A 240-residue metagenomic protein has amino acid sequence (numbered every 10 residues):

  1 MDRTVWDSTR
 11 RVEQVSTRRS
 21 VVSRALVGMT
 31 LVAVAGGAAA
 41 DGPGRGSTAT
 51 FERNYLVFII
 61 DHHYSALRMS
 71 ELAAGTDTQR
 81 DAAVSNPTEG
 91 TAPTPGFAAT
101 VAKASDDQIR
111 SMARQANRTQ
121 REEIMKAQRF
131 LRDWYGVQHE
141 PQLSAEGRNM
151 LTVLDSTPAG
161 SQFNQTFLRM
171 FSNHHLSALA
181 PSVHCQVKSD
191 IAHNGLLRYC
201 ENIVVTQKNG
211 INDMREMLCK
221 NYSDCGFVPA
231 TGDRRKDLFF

Functional and structural regions predicted by a protein language model:
M1-S16, A25-A33: N-terminal secretory signal peptides
T9, R24-A25, T30, M69 (+2 more regions): A periodicity- and composition-biased signal for non-globular, repetitive helical segments
S16-R18, F171-S172: A short, ordered amphipathic alpha-helix with a cationic face
G36-A39: Sec/Tat signal peptide C-region and signal peptidase I cleavage site
D41-F240: All-alpha RGS (Regulator of G-protein Signaling) helical domain and cognate RGS-like helical scaffolds
